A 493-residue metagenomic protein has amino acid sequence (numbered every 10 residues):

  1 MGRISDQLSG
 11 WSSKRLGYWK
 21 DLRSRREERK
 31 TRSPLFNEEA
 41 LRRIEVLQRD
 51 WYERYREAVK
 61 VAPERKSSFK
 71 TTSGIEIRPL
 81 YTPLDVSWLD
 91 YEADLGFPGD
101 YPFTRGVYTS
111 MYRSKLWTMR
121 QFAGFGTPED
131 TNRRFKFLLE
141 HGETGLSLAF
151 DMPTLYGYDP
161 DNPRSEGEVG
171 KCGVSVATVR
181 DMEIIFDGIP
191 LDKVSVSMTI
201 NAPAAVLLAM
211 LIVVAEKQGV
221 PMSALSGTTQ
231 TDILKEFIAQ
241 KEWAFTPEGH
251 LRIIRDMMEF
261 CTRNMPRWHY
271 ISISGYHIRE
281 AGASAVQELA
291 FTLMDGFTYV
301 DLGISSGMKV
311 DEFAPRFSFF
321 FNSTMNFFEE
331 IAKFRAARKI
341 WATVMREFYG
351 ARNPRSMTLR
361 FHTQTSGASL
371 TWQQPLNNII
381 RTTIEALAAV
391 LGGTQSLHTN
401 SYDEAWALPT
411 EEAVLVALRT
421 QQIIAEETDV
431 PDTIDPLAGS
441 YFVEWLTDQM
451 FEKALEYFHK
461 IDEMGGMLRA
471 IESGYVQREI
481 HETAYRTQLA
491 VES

Functional and structural regions predicted by a protein language model:
G2-T324, E329-E330, F348, R355-H362 (+2 more regions): Catalytic alpha/beta active-site cores
I253, A281-E288, N326, A368-P375 (+6 more regions): Non-transmembrane, amphipathic alpha-helical segments
K309-F313, A351-T365, Q373-Y402, P409-I434 (+1 more regions): Flexible glycine/proline-rich, aromatic-decorated loop/lid segments
I331-R338, T420: Extended amphipathic alpha-helical segments enriched in small hydrophobics
L370-W372, Q395, L468, Y475: Append "with occasional cross-activation on large, charged helical scaffolds in nucleic-acid assemblies
L415, R419-S493: Catalytic-core signal marking the mid-to-C-terminal active-site face
